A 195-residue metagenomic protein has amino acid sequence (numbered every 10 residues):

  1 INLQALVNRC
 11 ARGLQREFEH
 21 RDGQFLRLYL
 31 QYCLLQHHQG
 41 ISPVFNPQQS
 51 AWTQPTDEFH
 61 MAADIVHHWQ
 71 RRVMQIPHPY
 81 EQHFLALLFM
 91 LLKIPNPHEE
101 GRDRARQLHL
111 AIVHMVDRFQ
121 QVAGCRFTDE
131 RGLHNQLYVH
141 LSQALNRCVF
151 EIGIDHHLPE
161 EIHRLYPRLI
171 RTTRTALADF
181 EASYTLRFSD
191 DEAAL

Functional and structural regions predicted by a protein language model:
I1-L195: A cross-family "folded-core" feature that marks the main globular domain of proteins
